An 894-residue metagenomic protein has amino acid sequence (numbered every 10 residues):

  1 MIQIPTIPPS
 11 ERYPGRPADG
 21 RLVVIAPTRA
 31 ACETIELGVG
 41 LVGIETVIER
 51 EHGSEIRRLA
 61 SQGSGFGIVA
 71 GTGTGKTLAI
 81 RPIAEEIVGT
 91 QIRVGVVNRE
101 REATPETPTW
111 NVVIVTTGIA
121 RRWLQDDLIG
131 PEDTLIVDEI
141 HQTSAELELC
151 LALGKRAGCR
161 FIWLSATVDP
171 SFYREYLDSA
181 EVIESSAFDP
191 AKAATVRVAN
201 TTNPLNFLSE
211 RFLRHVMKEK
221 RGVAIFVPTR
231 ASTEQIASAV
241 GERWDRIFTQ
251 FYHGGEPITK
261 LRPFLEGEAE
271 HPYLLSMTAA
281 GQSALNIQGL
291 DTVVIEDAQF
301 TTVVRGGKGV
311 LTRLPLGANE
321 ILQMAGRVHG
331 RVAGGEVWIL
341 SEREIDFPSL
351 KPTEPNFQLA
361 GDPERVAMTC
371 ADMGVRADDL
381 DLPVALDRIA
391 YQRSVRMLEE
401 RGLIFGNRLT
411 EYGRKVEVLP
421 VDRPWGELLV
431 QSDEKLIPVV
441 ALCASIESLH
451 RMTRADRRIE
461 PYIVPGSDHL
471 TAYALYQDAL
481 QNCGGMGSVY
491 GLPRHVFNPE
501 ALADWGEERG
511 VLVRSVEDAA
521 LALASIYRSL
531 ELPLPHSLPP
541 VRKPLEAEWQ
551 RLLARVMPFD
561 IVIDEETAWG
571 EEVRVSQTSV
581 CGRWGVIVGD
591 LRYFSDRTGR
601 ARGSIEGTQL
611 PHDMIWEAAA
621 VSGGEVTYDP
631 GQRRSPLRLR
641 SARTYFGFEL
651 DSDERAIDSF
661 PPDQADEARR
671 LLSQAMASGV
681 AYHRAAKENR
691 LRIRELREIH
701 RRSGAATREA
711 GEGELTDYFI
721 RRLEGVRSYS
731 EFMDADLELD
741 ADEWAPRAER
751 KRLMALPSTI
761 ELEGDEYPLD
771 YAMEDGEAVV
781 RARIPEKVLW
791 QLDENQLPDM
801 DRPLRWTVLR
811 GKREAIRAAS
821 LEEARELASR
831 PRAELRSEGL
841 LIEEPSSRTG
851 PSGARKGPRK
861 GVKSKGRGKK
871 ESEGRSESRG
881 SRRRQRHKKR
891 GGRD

Functional and structural regions predicted by a protein language model:
M1-L428: P-loop NTPase motor module signature
P105-E106, I183-S185, I563-A568, E572 (+1 more regions): Short acidic-hydrophobic surface loop/beta-edge motif
D126-Q142, E296-Q299, N319, T353 (+3 more regions): Extended active-site and interfacial segments that coordinate phosphate-rich ligands in large catalytic machineries
I136-D138, I247-Y252, P257-P263, L428-M452 (+1 more regions): Charge-dense polyanion-binding interfaces
E417, Q577, L769-M773: Short hydrophobic alpha-helical segments that form membrane-spanning helices or hydrophobic packing faces of helical
V439-E572, T578, R583-M754, Q796-R875 (+3 more regions): Acidic, serine/threonine- and proline-rich low-complexity intrinsically disordered segments
L737-R802: C-terminal accessory/binding modules appended to enzymatic or scaffolding proteins
